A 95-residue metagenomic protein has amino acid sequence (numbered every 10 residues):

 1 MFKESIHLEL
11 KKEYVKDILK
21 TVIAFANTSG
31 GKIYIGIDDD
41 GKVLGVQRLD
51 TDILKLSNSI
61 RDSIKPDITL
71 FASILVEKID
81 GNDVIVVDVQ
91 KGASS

Functional and structural regions predicted by a protein language model:
M1-S95: Conserved N-terminal catalytic/coupling substructures associated with nucleotide/phosphate chemistry
